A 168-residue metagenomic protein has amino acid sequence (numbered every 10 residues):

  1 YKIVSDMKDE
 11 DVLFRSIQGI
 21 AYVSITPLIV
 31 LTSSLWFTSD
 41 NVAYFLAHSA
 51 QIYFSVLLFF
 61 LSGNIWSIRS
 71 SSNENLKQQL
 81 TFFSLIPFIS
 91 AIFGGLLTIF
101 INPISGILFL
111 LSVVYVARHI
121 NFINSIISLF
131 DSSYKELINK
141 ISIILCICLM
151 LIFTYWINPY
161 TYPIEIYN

Functional and structural regions predicted by a protein language model:
I3-K8, H48-S70: Hydrophobic, membrane-facing alpha-helical anchors
K8-D9, S62-N73, R118-F130: C-terminal ends of transmembrane helices
F14-L35, S142-L149, F153: The first (N-terminal) embedded transmembrane alpha-helix
V56-F59, L111-I123: Alpha-helical transmembrane segments and their membrane-interface exit regions
S67-L97: Helix-adjacent hinge/juxtasegments
L97-Y115: Transmembrane helix-loop-helix
N121-C146: Interfacial loop-to-transmembrane junctions
L151-N168: Juxtamembrane boundary at the C-terminal end of a transmembrane helix
